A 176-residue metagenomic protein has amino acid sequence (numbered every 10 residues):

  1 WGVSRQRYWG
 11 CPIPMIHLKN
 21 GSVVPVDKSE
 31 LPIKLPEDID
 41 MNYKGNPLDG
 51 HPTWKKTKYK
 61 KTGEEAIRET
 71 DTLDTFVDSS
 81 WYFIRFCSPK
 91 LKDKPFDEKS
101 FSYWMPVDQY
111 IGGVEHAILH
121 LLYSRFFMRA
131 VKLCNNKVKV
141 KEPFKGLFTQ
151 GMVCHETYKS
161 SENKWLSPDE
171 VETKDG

Functional and structural regions predicted by a protein language model:
W1-G176: Structured secondary-structure scaffolds
